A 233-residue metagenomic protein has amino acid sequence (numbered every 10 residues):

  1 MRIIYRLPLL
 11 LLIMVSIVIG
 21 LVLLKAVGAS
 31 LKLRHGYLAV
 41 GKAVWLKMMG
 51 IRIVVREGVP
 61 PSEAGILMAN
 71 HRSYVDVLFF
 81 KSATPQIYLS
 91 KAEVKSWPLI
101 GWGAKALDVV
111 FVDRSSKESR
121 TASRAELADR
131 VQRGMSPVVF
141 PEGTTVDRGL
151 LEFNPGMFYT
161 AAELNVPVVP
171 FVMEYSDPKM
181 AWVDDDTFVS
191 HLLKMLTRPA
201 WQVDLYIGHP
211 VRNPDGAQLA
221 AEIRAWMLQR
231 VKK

Functional and structural regions predicted by a protein language model:
M1-R52: N-terminal membrane-anchoring alpha-helices
I17-L33, M48, V59-K117, W182: Catalytic core of membrane glycerolipid acyltransferases/transacylases, capturing the structured, soluble-facing
K42, V109-D113, G143-T144: Short, basic, glycine/proline-bearing loop/turn elements
L46-V55, R120-T121, L151, D186-S190: Short gly/ser/thr-rich secondary-structure transition/capping motifs
L99-G101, D147-Q218: A cross-family acyltransferase "interaction/gating" segment
R120, L127, V131-F153, F158: Soluble extracytoplasmic domains of inner/organellar membrane proteins
W226-K233: C-terminal alpha-helix
